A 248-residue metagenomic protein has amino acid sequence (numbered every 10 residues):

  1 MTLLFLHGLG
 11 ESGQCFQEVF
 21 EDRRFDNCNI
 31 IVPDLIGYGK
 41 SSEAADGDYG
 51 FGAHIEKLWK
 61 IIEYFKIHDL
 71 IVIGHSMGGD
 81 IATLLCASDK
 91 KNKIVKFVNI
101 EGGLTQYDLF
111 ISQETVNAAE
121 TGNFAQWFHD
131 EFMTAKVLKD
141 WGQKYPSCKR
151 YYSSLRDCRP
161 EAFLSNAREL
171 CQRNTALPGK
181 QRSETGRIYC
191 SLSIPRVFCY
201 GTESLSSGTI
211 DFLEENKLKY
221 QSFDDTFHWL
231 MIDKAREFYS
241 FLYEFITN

Functional and structural regions predicted by a protein language model:
M1-L4, E21-N29, K60-D69, V95 (+7 more regions): Alpha/beta-hydrolase fold catalytic core
M1-S42: Conserved HGGG/HGGXW glycine-rich cap/lid loop of the alpha/beta-hydrolase fold
F5-G8, S76, G201: Glycine-rich His-Gly loop
D26, I31-I73, M77, S240: Active-site loop/oxyanion-hole signature of alpha/beta-hydrolase fold enzymes
L35, G102, D225: Active-site loop/turn elements of alpha/beta-hydrolase fold enzymes, especially the short glycine-/histidine-rich
L84-A87, K93-D130: Flexible "cap/lid" loop of the alpha/beta hydrolase fold
A162-S222: Conserved serine/cysteine hydrolase catalytic core
T226-Y239: Catalytic histidine-centered segment of alpha/beta-hydrolase-like enzymes
